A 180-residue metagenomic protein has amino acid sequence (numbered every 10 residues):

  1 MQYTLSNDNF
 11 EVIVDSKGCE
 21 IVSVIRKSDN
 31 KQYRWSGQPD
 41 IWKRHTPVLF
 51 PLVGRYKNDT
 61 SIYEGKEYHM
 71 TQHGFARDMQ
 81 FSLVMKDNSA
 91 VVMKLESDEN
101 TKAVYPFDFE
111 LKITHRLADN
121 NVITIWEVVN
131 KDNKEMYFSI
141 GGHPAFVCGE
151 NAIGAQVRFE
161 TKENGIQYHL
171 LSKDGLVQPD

Functional and structural regions predicted by a protein language model:
M1-Y63, E67-T71: Beta-strand-rich N-terminal accessory domains
Y3, V22, A90-V91, V122-T124: Hydrophobic residues embedded in beta-strands of well-ordered beta-sheets
L5, S97-F138, G142-P144, G149: Acidic, contiguous internal or C-terminal segments within carbohydrate-active enzymes that form a structured patch used
F10-V14, I113-H115, V157: Broad, structure-driven detector of short, well-ordered beta-strand segments within folded domains
V12-I13, N30-Y33, N100-V104, G165-I166: Short, surface-exposed beta-strand/loop "edge" segments at domain boundaries and coil↔beta transitions
K66-D119: Extended, loop-rich substrate-binding clefts of extracytoplasmic carbohydrate-active enzymes
E135-Y137, A145-D180: Active-site/ligand-binding surface loops and adjacent short beta/alpha elements that line catalytic pockets across
